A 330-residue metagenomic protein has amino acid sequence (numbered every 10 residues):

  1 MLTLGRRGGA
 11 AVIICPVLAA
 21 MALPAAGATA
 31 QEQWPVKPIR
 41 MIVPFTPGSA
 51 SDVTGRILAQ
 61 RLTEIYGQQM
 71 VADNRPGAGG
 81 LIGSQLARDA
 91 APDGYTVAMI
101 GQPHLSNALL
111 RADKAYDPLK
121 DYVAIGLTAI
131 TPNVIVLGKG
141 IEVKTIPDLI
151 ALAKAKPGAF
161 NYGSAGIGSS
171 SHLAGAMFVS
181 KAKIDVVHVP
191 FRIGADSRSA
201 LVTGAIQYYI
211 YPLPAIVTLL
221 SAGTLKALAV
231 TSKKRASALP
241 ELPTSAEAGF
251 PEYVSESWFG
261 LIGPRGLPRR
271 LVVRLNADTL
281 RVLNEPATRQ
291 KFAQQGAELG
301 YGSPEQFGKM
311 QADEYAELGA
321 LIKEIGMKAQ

Functional and structural regions predicted by a protein language model:
M1-I13: N-terminal export leaders
A11-P24: Bacterial N-terminal signal peptides
T29-D121, A159-N161, K183-Y208, Y301-G302 (+1 more regions): N-terminal (or domain-start) structured segment
V36-P38, S180-I184, E247, R269-Q330: An extracytoplasmic/periplasmic, membrane-proximal ligand-sensing/linker region
D89-Y95, L109-D196, Y208, S245-E247 (+1 more regions): Hinge/capping helix and adjacent helix->loop/strand transition within the periplasmic-binding protein
M99-H104, S164, I193-G194, Y211-I216 (+3 more regions): Beta->alpha turn/N-cap motifs
P103-A112, M177-K181, Y208-L242, G319: A ligand-binding cleft/hinge motif common to bilobed small-molecule-binding domains
